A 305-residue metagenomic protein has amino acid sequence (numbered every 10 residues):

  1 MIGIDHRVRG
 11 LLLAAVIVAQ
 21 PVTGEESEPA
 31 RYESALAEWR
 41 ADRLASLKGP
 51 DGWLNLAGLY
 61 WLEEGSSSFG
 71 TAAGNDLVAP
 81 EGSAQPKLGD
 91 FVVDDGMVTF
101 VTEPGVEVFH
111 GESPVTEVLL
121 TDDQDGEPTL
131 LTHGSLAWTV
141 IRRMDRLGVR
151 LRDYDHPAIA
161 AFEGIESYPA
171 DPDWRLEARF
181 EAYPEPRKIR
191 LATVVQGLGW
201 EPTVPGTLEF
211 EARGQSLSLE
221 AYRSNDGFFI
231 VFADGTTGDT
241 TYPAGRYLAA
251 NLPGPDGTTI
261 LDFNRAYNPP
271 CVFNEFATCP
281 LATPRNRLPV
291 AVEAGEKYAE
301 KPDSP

Functional and structural regions predicted by a protein language model:
I2-L11: Bacterial N-terminal signal peptides that target proteins for export
G10-Q20: Bacterial N-terminal signal peptides
V22-Y60: N-terminal pre-domain segments of enzymes
L56, W61-P128: Forkhead-associated
E112-Q124, L130, S216-R265: An exposed acidic His-Trp-rich patch
T132-W200: Surface-exposed beta-loop interaction hotspot
R179-T236, Y242: Flexible, glycine-rich surface segments
T237-D239, A249-L252, T258-I260, N264-P305: Extended, aromatic/histidine-rich regions of cofactor-dependent oxidoreductases associated with respiratory
